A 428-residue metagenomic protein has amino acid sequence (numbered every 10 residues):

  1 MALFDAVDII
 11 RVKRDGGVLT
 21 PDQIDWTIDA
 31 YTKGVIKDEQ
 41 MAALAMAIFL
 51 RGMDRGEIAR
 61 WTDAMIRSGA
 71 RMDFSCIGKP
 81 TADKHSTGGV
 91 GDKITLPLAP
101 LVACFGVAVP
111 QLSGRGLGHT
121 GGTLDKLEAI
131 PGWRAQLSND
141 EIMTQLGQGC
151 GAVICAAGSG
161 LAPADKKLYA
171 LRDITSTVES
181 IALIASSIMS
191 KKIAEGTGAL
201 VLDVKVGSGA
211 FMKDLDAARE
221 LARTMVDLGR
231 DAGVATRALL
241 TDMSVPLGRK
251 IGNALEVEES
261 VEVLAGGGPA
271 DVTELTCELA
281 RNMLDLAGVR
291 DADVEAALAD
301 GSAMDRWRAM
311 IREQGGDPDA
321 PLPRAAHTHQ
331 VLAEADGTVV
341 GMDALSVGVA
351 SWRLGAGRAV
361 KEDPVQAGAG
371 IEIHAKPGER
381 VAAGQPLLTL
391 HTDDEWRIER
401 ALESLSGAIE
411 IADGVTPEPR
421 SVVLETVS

Functional and structural regions predicted by a protein language model:
M1-G91, R306-E313, V423, V427-S428: Acidic, glycine/proline-rich low-complexity segments that act as flexible tails and inter-domain linkers
D8, K13, V18-T20, T177-S180 (+3 more regions): Well-ordered secondary-structure scaffolds
A45-F49, K126, D165-I174, D203-M212 (+1 more regions): Active-site-proximal beta-alpha loop/turn segments in soluble metabolic enzymes
L50-R51, P97-P110, K191-G196, D231-A232 (+1 more regions): Alpha-helix C-terminal capping segments
P80-H119: Glycine/serine-rich anion-binding loops at beta->alpha junctions that coordinate negatively charged ligand groups
L112, L146-G147, C155-A157, I188 (+2 more regions): Short beta-strand segments
K126-A152, R223-G229, G233: A glycine-rich helix N-cap at a beta->alpha junction
G147-T197: Phosphate/diphosphate-binding glycine-rich loops and adjacent basic-rich segments that engage nucleotide
